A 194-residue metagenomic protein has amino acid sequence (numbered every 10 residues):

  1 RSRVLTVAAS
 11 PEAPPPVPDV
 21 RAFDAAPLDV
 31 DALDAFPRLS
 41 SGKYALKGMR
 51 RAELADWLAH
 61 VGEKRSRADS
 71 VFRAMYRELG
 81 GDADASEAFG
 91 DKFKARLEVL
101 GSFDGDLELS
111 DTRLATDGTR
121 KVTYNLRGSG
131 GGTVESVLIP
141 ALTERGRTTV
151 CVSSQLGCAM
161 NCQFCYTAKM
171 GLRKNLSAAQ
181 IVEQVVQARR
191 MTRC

Functional and structural regions predicted by a protein language model:
R3-T148: Flexible, acidic/Gly-rich N-terminal and inter-domain linker regions that tether and position cofactor-handling modules
S136-C194: Conserved Radical SAM active-site core
